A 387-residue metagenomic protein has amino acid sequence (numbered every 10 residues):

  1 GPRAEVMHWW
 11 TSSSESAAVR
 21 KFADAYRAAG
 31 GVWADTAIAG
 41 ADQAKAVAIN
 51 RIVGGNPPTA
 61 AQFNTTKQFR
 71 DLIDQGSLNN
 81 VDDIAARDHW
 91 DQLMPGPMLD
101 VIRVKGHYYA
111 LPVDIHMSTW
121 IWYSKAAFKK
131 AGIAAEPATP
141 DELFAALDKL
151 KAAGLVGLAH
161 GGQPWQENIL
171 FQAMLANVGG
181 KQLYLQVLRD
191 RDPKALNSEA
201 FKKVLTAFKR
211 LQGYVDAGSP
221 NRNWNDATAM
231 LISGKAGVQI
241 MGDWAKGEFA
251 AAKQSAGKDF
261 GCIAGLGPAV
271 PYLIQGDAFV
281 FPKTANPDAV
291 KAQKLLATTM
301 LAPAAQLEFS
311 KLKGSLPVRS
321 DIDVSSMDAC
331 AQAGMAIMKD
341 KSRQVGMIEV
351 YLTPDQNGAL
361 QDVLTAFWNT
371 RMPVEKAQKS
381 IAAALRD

Functional and structural regions predicted by a protein language model:
G1-R70, Q75, R87-H89, A135 (+5 more regions): Conserved N-terminal structural module of periplasmic/extracytoplasmic solute-binding proteins
W9, E15, Q68-R70, A173 (+1 more regions): Extracytoplasmic/periplasmic substrate-binding proteins
D24, A28-A29, A131, K194 (+4 more regions): Extracytoplasmic/periplasmic substrate-recognition and gating elements
N64-T119, F144, Q172: Hinge/lid segment of periplasmic solute-binding proteins
D82-M94, G162, V178-K203, A251-S255 (+3 more regions): Short, solvent-exposed loop/beta-turn-alpha elements that line the ligand-binding surface or hinge of extracytoplasmic
Y109-V113, T119, F144-P193, A236: Extracytoplasmic/periplasmic solute-binding protein
P112, S315-V318, Q332-L385: C-terminal capping/gating helix-and-loop segments adjacent to ligand/active sites or protein-protein/ligand interfaces
L147-K149, R189-P220: Glycine-centered hinge/linker elements that transmit conformational signals in sensory and ligand-binding systems
